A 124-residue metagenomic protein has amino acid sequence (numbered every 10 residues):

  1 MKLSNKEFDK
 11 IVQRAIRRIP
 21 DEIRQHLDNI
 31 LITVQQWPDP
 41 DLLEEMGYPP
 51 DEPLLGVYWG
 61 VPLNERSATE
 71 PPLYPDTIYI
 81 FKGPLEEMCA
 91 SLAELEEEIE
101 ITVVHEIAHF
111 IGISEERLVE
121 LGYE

Functional and structural regions predicted by a protein language model:
M1-E98, F110, E116-V119: Active-site rim/adjacent substrate-binding subdomains
E98-E106: Short alpha-helical catalytic segment bearing the HExxH-like zincin motif of zinc-dependent metalloproteases
E120-E124: Short hydrophobic/aromatic patches at helix-to-coil boundaries
